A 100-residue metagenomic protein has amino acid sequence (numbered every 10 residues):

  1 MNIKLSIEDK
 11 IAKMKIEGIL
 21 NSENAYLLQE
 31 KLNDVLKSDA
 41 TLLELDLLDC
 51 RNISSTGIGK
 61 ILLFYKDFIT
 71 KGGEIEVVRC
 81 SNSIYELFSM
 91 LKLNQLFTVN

Functional and structural regions predicted by a protein language model:
M1-K15: Short beta-strand/loop segment at the start of cytosolic alpha/beta domains
S22-S38, L42-L96: Amphipathic alpha-helical interaction surfaces in cytosolic regulatory modules
T98-N100: Short acidic-hydrophobic, aromatic-tinged amphipathic segments that line or gate anion-handling sites
